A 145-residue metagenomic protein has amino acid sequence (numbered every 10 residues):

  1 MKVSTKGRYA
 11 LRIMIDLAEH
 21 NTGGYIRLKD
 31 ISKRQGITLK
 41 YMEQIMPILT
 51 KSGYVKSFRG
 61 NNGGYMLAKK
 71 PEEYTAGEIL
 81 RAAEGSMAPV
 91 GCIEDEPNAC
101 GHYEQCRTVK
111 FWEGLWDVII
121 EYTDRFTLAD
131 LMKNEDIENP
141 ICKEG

Functional and structural regions predicted by a protein language model:
V3-T5, Y9-L11, I15-I37, K56: N-terminal helix-turn-helix DNA-binding core of bacterial DNA-binding proteins
K33, T50-K51: Alpha-helical residues within the helix-turn-helix
K40: Key DNA-contact positions within bacterial/archaeal DNA-binding proteins
M46-P47: Short, hydrophobic-biased segments on the C-terminal half of alpha helices that form "recognition helices"
Y54-N61, M66-L67: Beta-hairpin "wing" of winged helix-turn-helix
G64-R81: Charged, amphipathic alpha-helical coiled-coil/dimerization segments
A76, E94-G145: C-terminal regulatory/oligomerization modules of transcriptional regulators
